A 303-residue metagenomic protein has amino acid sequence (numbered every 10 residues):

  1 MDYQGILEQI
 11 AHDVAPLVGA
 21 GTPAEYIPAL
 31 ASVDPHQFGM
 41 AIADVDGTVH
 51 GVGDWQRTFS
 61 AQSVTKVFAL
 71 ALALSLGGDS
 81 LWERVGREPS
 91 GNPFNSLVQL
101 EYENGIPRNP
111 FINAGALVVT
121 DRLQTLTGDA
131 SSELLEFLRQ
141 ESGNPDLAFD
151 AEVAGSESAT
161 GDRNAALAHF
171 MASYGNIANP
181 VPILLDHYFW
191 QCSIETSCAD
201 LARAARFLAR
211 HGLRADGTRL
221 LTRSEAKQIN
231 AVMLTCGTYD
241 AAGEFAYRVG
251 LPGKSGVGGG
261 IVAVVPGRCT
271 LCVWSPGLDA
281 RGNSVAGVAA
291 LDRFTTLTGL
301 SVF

Functional and structural regions predicted by a protein language model:
M1-G19, S75-Q191: Active-site-adjacent helix/loop patches that line small-molecule binding or acyl-intermediate pockets
D2-Y3, H12, G19, A24-L30 (+3 more regions): Non-catalytic interaction/Regulatory regions outside core domains
A11, H211-F303: Structured C-terminal helix/loop/strand segments within mature extracytoplasmic catalytic/sensor domains
A15-V52, G260-A263: A short, well-structured edge-of-sheet supersecondary motif
L30-V33, P107-N109, A159, G250-K254 (+1 more regions): Short Gly/Pro-enriched turn/cap motifs at secondary-structure boundaries
G47, S60-W82, A204, L271: Active-site SXXK
Q56-T58: A short acidic/small-residue loop/turn micro-motif
G128, S158-G161, A165-I229, D279-S284: Penicillin-binding protein/beta-lactamase superfamily catalytic region
